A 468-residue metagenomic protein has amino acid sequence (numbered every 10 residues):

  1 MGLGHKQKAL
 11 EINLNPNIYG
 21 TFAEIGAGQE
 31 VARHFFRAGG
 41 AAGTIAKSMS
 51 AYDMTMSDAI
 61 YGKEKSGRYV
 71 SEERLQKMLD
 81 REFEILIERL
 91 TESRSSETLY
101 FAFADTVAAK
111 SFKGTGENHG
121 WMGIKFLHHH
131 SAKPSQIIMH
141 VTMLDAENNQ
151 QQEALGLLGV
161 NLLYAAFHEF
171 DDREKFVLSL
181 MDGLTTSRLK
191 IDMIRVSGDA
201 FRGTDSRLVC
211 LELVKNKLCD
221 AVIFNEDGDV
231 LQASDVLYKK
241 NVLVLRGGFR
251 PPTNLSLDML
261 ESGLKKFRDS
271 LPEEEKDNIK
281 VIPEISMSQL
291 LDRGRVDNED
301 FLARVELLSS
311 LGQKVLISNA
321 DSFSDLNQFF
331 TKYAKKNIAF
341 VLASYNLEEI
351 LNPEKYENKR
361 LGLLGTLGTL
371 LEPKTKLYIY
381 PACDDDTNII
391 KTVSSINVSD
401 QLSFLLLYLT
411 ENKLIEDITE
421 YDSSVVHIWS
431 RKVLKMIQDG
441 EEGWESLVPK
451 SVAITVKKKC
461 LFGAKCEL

Functional and structural regions predicted by a protein language model:
M1-L468: Nucleotidyltransferase catalytic core that binds NTPs
